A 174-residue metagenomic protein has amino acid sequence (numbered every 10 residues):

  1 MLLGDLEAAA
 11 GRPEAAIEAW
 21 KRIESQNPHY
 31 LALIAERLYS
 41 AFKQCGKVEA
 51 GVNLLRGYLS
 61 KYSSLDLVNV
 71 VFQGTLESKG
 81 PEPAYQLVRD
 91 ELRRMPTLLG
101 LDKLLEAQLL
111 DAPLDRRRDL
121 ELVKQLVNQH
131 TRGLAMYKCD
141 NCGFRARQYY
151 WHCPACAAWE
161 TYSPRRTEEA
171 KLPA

Functional and structural regions predicted by a protein language model:
M1-L33: Solenoidal tandem-repeat scaffolds enriched in leucines and small polar residues
L2, E36-R37, V70, L98 (+1 more regions): "A position-specific structural signal for the A-helix of alpha-solenoid helical repeats
E7, A41-F42, V71, T75-L76 (+1 more regions): Residue at a conserved register position within TPR or TPR-like alpha-solenoid repeats
K21-H29, L55-S64, R89-P96, K124-R132 (+1 more regions): Solenoid-like repeat scaffolds
R93-A174: Cys/His-clustered metal-coordination modules, chiefly Zn-binding fingers
